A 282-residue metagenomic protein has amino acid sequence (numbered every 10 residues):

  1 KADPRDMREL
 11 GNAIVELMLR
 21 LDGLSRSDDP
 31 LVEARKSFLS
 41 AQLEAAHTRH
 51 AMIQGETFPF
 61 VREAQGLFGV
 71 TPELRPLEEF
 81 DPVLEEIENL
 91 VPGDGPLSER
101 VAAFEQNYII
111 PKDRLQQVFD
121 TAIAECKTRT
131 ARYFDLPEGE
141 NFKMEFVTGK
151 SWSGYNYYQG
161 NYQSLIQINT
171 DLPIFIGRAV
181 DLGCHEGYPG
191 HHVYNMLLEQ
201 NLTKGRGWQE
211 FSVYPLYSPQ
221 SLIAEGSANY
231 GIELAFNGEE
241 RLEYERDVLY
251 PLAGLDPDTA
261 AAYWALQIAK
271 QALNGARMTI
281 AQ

Functional and structural regions predicted by a protein language model:
K1-Q282: N-terminal maturation segment of proteins
